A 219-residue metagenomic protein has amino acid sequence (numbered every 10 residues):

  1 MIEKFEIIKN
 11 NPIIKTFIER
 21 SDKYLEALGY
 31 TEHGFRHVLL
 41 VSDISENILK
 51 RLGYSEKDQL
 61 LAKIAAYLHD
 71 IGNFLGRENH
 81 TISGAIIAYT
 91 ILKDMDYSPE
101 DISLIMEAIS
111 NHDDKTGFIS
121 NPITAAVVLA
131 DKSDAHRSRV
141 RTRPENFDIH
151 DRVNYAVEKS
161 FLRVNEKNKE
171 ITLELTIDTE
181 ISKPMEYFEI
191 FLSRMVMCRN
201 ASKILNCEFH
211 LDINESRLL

Functional and structural regions predicted by a protein language model:
M1-N79: Acidic/His-rich, divalent-metal-binding segments that scaffold phosphate/diphosphate chemistry
P12-K15, E19, E100-S103, N121-T124 (+2 more regions): Generic alpha-helical secondary structure signal
E26-A27, R51-V164: Divalent metal-dependent catalytic cores for phosphoryl transfer on phosphate-bearing substrates
G34, N121-P122, K183: Secondary-structure junction/capping motif
S45, A126, C198: Aromatic/hydrophobic pocket-lining residues that form π-stacking "cages" and hydrophobic walls in ligand
D134-L219: Terminal helices and disordered tails flanking the catalytic cores of nucleotide-processing hydrolases
